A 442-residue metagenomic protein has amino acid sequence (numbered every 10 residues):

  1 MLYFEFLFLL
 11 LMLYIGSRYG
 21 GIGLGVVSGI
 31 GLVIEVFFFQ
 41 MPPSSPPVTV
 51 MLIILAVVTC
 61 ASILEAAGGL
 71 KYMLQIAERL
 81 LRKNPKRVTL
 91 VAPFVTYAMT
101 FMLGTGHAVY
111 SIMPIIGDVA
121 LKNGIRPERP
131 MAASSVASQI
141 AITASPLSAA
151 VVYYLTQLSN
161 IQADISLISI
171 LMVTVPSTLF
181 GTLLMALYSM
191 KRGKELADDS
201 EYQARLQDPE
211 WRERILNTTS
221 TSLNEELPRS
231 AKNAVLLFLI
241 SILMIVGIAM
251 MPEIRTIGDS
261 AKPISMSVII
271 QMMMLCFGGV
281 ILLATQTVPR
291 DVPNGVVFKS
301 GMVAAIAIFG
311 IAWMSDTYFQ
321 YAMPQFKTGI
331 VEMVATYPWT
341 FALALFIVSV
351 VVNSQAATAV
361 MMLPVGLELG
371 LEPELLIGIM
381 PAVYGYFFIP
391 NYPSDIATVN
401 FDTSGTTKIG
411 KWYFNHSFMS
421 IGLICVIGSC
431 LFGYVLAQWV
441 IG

Functional and structural regions predicted by a protein language model:
M1-T59, S200-D316, S420-G442: Hydrophobic transmembrane alpha-helices of multi-pass small-molecule transporters
F6-L7, I170, M272-F277, W339-F346: Transmembrane alpha-helical segments of multi-pass small-molecule transport proteins
I15, V27-V36, M41-P130, T287-L369: Membrane-embedded alpha-helical segments and adjacent helix-loop junctions characteristic of multi-pass solute
T49-V58, I170-M185, K262-M274, L375-I389: Alpha-helical transmembrane segments
V58-S62, A92-A108, A133-P146, V173-T182 (+4 more regions): Helix-loop-helix module between adjacent transmembrane segments
G117-R212, T221-N233, E372-A382, A397-G442: Membrane-core helix-loop-helix motifs of multi-pass transport proteins
P146-S159, M250-G258, M314, Y318-M323 (+2 more regions): Membrane-helix interface motif
Q355-A356, F388-P390, D395-N400: Terminal transmembrane helical module of multi-pass membrane proteins
